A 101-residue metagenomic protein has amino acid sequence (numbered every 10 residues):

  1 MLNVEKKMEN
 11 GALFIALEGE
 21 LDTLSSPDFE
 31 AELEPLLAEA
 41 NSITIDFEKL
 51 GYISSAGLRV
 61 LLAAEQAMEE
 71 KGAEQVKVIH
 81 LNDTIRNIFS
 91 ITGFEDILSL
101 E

Functional and structural regions predicted by a protein language model:
M1-A16: Short beta-strand/loop segment at the start of cytosolic alpha/beta domains
T23-I97: Amphipathic alpha-helical interaction surfaces in cytosolic regulatory modules
S99-E101: Short acidic-hydrophobic, aromatic-tinged amphipathic segments that line or gate anion-handling sites
